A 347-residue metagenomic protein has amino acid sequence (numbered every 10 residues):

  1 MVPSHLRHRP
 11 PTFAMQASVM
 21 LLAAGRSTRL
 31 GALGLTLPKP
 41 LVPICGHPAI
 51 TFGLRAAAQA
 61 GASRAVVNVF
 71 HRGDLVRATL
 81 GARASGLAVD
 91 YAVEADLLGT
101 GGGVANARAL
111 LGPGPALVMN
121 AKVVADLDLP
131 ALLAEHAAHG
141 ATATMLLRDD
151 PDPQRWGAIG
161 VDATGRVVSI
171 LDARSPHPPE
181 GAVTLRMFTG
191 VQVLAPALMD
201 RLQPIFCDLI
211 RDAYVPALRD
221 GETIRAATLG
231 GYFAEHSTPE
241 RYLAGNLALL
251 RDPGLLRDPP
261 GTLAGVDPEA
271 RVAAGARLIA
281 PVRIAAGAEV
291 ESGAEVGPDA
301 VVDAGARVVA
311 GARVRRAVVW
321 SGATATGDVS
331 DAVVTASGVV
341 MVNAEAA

Functional and structural regions predicted by a protein language model:
H5-H8: Intrinsic-disorder-associated, low-complexity terminal segments enriched in Asp/Asn/His/Tyr and depleted of Lys/Arg
P11-R77: N-terminal glycine-rich phosphate-binding loop and ensuing alpha1 helix
L41, I159-V161, Y214, A226: A structural signal for short hydrophobic beta-strand segments in well-ordered beta-sheet cores
T51, G101, A105, V282 (+1 more regions): Glycine-rich phosphate-binding loop at the start of an alpha helix
V66-V69, L146-L147, V318: Short internal beta-strands
V76-A163, Q203: Conserved beta-loop-beta/alpha segment of the NTase-like Rossmann-fold superfamily that binds/positions NTPs
P115-L117, V124, P130-A137, D150-P153 (+1 more regions): Catalytic-core segments of class I nucleotidyltransferases/pyrophosphorylases that form NMP-activated intermediates
P260-A347: Structural signal for interior beta-strand "rungs" in well-ordered beta-sheet cores of soluble enzyme domains
